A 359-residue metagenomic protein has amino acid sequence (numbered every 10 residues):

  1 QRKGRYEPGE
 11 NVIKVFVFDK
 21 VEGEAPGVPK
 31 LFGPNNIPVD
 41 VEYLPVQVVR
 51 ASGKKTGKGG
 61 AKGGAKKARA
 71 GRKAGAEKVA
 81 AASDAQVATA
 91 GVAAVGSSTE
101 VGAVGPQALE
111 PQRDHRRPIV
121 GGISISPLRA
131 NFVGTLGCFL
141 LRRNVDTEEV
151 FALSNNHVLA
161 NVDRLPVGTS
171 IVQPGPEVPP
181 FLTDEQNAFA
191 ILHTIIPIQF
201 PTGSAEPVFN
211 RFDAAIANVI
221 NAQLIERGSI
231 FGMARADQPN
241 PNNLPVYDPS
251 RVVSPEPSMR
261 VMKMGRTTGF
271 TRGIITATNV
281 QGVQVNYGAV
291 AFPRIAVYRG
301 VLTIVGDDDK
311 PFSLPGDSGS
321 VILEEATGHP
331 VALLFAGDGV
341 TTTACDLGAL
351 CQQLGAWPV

Functional and structural regions predicted by a protein language model:
Q1-G23: Short glycine/threonine-rich beta-strand-turn micro-motifs
E24-N35: Short amphipathic alpha-helices in soluble, non-transmembrane regions that often serve as interface/regulatory elements
N35-R50: Conserved short beta-strand edge segments in small beta-sheet-based binding/regulatory domains
K58-V301, V305-D307, P315, L323-H329 (+3 more regions): Serine endopeptidase catalytic core focused on the charge-relay Asp
D338-G339: A short acidic/small-residue loop/turn micro-motif
